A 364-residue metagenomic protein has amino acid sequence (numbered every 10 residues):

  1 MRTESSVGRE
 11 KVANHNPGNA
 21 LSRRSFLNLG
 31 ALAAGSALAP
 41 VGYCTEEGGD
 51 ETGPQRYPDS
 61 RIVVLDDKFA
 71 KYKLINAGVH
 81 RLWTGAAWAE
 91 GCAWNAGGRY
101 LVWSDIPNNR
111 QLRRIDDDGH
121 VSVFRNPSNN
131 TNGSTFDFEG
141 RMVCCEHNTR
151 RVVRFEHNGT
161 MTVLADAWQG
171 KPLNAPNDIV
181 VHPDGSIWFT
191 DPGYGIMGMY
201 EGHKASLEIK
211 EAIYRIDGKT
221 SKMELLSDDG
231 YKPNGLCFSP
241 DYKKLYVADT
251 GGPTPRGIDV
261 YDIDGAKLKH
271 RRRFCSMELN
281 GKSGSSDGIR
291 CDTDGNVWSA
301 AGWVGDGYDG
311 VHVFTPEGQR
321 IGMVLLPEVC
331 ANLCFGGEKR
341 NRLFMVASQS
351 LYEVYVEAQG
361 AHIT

Functional and structural regions predicted by a protein language model:
M1-S25, A34, E46-E47: N-terminal secretory signal peptides
G48-A77: Blade/loop signatures of beta-propeller domains
F69-T84, H120-P127, N158-G170, R215-K232 (+2 more regions): Blade-edge beta-strand/turn elements of extracellular beta-propeller and related beta-sheet repeat scaffolds
T84-R99, P127-E146, R151, Q169-I187 (+7 more regions): Beta-rich, blade/repeat-based domains predominating in secreted/periplasmic proteins but also intracellular
P107, N148, M197-K210, G251-R256 (+1 more regions): Short, solvent-exposed loop/turn segments at conserved positions within beta-propeller repeat blades
R110-L112, R151-V153, A212-Y214, G257-D259 (+2 more regions): A short loop-to-beta-strand structural motif that recurs across blades of beta-propeller domains
I115-S122, F138-E139, V153-T160, Y214-S221 (+7 more regions): Flexible "stalk/tail and boundary" regions
Y261-K267, V356-A361: Short loop/turn segments immediately following beta-strands, especially the blade-tip and inter-blade linker loops
